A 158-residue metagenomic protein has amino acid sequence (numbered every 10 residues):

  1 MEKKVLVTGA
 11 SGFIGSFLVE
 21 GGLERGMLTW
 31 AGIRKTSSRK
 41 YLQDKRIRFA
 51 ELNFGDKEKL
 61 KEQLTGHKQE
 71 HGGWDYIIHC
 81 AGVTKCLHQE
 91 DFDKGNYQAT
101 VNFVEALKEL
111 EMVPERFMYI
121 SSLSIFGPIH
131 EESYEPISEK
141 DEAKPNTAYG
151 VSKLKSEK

Functional and structural regions predicted by a protein language model:
K4, D75-Y76, R116: Structural motif
V5-R25: N-terminal Rossmann NAD(P)H-binding glycine-rich loop of SDR-like oxidoreductase domains
L28-W30: Short beta-strand element of Class I
G32-S37, N53-F54: N-terminal Rossmann-fold cofactor-binding loop
S38-K45: Short loop/helix-cap segments at secondary-structure boundaries that form the rim of catalytic
L52-Y97, N102, K108, P128: NAD(P)H-binding glycine-rich loop region in Rossmannoid oxidoreductase-like domains and their noncatalytic homologs
H79, V101-A148: Conserved Rossmann-fold NAD(P)-dependent oxidoreductase catalytic core, especially the SDR/UDP-sugar
K144-K158: Active-site Tyr-X1-5-Lys
